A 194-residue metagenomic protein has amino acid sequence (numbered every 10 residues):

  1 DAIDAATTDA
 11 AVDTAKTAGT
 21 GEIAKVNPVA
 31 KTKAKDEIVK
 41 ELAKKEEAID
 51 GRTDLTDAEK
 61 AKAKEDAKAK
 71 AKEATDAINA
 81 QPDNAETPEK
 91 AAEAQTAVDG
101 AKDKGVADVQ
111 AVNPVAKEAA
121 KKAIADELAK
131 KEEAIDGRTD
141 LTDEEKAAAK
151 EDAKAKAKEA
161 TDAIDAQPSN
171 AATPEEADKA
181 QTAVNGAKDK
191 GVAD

Functional and structural regions predicted by a protein language model:
D1-D194: Amphipathic alpha-helical assembly segments used for oligomerization, scaffolding, or translocation
